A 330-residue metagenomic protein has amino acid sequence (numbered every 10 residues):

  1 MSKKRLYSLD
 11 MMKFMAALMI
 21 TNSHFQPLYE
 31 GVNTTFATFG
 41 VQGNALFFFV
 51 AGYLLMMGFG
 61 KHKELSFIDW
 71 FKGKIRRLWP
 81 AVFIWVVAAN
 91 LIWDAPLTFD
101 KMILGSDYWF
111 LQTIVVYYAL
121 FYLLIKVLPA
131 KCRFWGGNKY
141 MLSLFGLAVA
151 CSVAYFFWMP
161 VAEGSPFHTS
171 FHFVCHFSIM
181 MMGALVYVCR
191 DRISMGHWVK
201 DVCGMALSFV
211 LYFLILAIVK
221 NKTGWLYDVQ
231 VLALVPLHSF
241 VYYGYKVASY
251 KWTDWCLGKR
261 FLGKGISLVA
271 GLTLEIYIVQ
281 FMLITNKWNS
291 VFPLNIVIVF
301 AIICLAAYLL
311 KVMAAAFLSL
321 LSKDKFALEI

Functional and structural regions predicted by a protein language model:
M1-F157, I193-M205, C256-L268, L272-E275 (+1 more regions): Membrane-cytosol interface segments of multi-pass membrane proteins, especially ER/Golgi lipid-handling enzymes
F48-K61, G183-L185, F240-S249: Canonical alpha-helical transmembrane segments
F99-K101, F167-H168, L226: Extracytoplasmic catalytic-loop and juxtamembrane helix elements of membrane-embedded, polyprenol/dolichol-linked
L120, G183, P236, F240-V241 (+1 more regions): Hydrophobic residues within well-ordered alpha-helices
L144-D191: Loop-centered beta-sheet repeat module
F157, S170-F177, V188-I302: Alpha-helical transmembrane segments and terminal signal-anchor/GPI-anchor hydrophobic tails, characterized by long
